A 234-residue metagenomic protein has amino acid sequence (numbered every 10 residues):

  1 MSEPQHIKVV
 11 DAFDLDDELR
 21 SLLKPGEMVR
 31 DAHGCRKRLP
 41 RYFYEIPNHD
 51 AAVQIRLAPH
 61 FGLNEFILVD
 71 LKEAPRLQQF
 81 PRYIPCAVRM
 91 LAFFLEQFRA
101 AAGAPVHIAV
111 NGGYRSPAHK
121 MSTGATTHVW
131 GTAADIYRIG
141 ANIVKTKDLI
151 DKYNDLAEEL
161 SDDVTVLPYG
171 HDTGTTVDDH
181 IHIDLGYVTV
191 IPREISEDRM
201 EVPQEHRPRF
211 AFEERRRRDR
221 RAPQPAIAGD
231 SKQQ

Functional and structural regions predicted by a protein language model:
M1-R30: N-terminal module-boundary/linker segments of secreted carbohydrate-active enzymes
S2-F13, A125-Q234: Catalytic cores and adjacent binding grooves of peptidoglycan-active enzymes
V29-H33, P40: Compositionally biased intrinsically disordered regions enriched in Thr/Gly
H33-G34, D198: Intrinsic-disorder/low-complexity loop/linker signature
R38-D50: N-terminal low-complexity or amphipathic/hydrophobic leaders
P47-A102: Active-site acidic/histidine clusters and adjacent loop/turn architecture that either coordinate catalytic ions
F80-Y83, P105-N111, K152-E159: N-terminal start-of-chain detector that recognizes signal peptides and the immediate post-cleavage beginning
A92-T123: Extended, low-complexity, intrinsically disordered C-terminal regulatory tails of eukaryotic serine/threonine kinases
